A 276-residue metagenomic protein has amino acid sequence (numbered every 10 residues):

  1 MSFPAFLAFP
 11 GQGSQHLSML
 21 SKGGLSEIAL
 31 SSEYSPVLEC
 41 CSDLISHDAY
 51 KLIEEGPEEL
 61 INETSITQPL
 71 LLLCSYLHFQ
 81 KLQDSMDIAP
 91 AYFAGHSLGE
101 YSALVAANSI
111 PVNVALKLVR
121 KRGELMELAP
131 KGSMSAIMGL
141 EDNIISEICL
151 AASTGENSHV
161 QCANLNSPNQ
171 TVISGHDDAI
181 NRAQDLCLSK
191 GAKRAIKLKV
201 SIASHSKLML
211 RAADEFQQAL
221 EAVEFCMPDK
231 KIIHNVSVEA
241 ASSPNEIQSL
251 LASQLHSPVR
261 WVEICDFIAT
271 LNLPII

Functional and structural regions predicted by a protein language model:
S2-A151, R194, L198, I275-I276: FabD-like malonyl-/acyl-CoA
F3, I88, K190, M227 (+1 more regions): Structured loop/turn residues at beta-strand edges in well-structured enzyme cores
G13-S14, D43-I45, A107-P258: Alpha/beta catalytic cores of group-transfer enzymes, especially the acyltransferase/condensing modules of polyketide
L17-S18, K22, N245-L251, T270-P274: Short, local alpha-helical segments
S97, E224, N272: Conserved functional loop/turn residues at catalytic and ligand-binding sites
H256-L273: A short, acidic, amphipathic alpha-helical segment used as a generic capping/interface helix at domain edges
